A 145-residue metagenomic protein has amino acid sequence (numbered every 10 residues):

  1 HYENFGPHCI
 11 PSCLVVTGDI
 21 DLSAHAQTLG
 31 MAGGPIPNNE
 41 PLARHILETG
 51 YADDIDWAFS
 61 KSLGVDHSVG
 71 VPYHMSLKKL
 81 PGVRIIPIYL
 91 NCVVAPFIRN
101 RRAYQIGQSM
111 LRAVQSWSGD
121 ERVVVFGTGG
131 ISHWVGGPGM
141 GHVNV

Functional and structural regions predicted by a protein language model:
H1-V145: Soluble secreted/lumenal catalytic domains with histidine-centered metal-binding or acid-base catalytic motifs
